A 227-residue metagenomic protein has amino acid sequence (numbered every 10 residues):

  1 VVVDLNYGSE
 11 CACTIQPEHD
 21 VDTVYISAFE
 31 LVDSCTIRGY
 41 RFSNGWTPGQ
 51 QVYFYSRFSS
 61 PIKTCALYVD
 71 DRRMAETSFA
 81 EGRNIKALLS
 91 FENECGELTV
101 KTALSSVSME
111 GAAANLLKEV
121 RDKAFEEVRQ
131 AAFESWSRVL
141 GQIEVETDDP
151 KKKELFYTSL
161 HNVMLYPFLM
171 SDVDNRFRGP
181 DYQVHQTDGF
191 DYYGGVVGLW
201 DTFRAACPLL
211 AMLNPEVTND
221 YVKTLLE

Functional and structural regions predicted by a protein language model:
V1-G194: Beta-sandwich/jelly-roll carbohydrate-recognition scaffolds of carbohydrate-active enzymes
V163-M164, D181, Q186-E227: Substrate-binding cleft of carbohydrate-active enzyme catalytic domains
